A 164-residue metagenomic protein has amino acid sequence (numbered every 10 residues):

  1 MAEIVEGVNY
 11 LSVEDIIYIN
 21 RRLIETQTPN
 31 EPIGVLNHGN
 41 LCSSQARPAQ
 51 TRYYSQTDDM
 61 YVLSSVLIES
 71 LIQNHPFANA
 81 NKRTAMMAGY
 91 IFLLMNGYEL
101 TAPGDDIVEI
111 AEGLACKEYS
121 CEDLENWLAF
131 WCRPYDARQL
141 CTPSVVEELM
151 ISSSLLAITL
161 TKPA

Functional and structural regions predicted by a protein language model:
M1-A164: FIC/Doc superfamily catalytic core
